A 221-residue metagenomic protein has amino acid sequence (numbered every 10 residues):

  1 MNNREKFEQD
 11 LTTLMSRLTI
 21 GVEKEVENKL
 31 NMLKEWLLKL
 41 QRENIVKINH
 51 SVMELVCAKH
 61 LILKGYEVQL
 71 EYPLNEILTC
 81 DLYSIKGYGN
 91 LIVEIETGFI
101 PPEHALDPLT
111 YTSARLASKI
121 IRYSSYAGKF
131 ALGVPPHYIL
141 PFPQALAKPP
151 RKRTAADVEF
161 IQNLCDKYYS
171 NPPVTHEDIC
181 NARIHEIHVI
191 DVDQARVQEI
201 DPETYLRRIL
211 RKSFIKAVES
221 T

Functional and structural regions predicted by a protein language model:
N2-K34, Q41, H137-T221: Non-catalytic C-terminal interaction segments of nucleic acid-processing enzymes
S16-P73: Acidic-basic catalytic patches of nuclease active cores, encompassing PD-(D/E)XK and other metal-cofactor nuclease
Y66, G87-G89, S125-F130: Short glycine/proline-enriched coil/turn segments at helix->beta-strand junctions
Q69-L70, I92-E94, A131-V134: A structural signal for short, well-ordered beta-strand segments and their strand-loop junctions that often border
Q69-P73, T79-D81, K119-I120, T175-H176: Catalytic micro-motifs at enzyme active sites that drive phosphoryl/nucleotidyl and oxygen chemistry
Y72-N75, I85-N90, E186-Q194: The conserved beta-strand core of Leucine-Rich Repeat
E76, C80-P101: Active-site beta-strand-loop-beta-strand hairpin of nuclease catalytic cores that positions key catalytic residues
T97-T154, E159-F160: Catalytic cores of nucleic-acid endonucleases
